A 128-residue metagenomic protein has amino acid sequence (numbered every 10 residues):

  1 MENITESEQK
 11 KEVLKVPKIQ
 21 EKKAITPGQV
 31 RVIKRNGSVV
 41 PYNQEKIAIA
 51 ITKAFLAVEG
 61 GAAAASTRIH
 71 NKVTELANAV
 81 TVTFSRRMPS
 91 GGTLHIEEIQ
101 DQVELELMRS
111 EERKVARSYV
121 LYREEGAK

Functional and structural regions predicted by a protein language model:
M1-K128: Long, C-terminal-biased catalytic regions of enzyme "large/alpha" subunits
